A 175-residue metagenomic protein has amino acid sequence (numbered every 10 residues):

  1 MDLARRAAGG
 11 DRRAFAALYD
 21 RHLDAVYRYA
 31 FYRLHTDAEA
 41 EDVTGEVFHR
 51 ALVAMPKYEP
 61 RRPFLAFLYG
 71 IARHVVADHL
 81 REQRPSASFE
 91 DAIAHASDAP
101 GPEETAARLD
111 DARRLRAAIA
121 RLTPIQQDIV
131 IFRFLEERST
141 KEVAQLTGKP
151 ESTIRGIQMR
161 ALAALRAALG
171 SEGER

Functional and structural regions predicted by a protein language model:
D2-R6, R114-L122: Short amphipathic alpha-helical boundary/capping segments
R6-A17, Y27-E46, L146, E151 (+1 more regions): Short, charged helix-capping/linker segments at alpha-helix termini
H22, I157-L162: Residues within the DNA-recognition helix of helix-turn-helix
Y32, V53-P60, G70-E90, R108 (+1 more regions): Arg/Lys-rich amphipathic alpha helix in sigma70-family domain 2
D42-H49, R62-H74, G156: Structural recognition of an alpha-helix C-terminal capping motif at a helix-to-coil junction
D78, S86-R108, A112, S139: Internal acidic/polar
R81, L122, Q127, L162-R175: Short, Lys/Arg-enriched C-terminal cap helix and immediately downstream tail that follows
I129-R133: A short pre-motif secondary-structure segment
